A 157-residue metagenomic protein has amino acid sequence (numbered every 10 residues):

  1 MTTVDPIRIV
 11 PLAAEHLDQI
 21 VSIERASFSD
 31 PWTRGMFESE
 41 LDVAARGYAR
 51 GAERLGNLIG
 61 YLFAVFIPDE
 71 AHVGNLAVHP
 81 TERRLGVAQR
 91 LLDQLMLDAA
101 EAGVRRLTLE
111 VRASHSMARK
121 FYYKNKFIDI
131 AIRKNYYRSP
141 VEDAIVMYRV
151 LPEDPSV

Functional and structural regions predicted by a protein language model:
T2-T3, R8-L85, L92-A102, A131 (+1 more regions): Acetyl-CoA-dependent GNAT
V73, L107-V111: Conserved hydrophobic beta-strand within the GNAT/NAT acetyltransferase core sheet that lines the active-site cleft
H79, R83, E110-S114, S139: Residue-level recognition of the GNAT/N-acetyltransferase active site
L92, S114-A118, N135-P140: Short glycine/proline-centered loop/turn elements that form peptide/ligand docking sites
E110, I128-V146: Conserved catalytic-core motifs of GNAT/GCN5-like acyltransferases
Y123: Alpha-helical residues within the helix-turn-helix
